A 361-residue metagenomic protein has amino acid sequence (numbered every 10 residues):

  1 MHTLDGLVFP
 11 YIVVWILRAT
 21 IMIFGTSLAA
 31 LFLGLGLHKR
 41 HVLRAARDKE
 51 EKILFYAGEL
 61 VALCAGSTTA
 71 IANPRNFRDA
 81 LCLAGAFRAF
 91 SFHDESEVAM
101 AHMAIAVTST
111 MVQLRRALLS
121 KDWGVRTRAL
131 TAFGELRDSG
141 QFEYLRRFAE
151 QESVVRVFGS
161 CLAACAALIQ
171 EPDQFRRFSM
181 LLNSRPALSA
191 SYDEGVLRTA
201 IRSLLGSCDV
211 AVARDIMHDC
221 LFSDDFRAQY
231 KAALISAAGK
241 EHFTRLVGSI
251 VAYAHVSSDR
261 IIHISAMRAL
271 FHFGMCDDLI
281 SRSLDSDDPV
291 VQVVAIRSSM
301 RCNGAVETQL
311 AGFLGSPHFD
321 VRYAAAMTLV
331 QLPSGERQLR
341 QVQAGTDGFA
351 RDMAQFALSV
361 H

Functional and structural regions predicted by a protein language model:
M1-R47: N-terminal signal-anchor transmembrane alpha helix of single-pass membrane proteins, serving as the membrane-anchoring
L28-A45, E150, V155-G159, A163-V210 (+1 more regions): Long, contiguous interaction/recruitment modules in multidomain scaffold/adaptor proteins
L35-K121: N-terminal topogenic membrane-targeting module
I71, I105-L118, D138-E150, E171-R185 (+5 more regions): Amphipathic alpha-helical scaffolding segments comprising HEAT/armadillo-like alpha-solenoid repeats
A89, E95-I105, T127-R137, G159-E171 (+8 more regions): Structural detector for internal amphipathic alpha-helices that build alpha-solenoid repeat scaffolds
K121-D122, E152-V155, R185-D193, D224-R227 (+4 more regions): Short inter-helical turns and helix N-cap capping residues of alpha-solenoid HEAT/ARM repeat scaffolds
G124-V125, G140: Extracytosolic and intramembrane catalytic regions of membrane-associated proteins in envelope/secretory systems
G335-H361: Eukaryotic acidic, Ser/Thr-rich intrinsically disordered low-complexity regions
